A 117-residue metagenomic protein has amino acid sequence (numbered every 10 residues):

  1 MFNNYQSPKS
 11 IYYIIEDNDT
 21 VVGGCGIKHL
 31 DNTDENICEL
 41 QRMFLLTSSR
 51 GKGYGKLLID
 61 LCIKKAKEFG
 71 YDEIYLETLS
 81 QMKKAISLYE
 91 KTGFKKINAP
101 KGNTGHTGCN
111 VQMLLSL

Functional and structural regions predicted by a protein language model:
M1-T47, I59-L61, K65, P100-G102 (+1 more regions): Acetyl-CoA-dependent GNAT
D19, G23, G53-G55, G93: Conserved phosphate-binding and hydrolysis motifs of nucleotide-dependent enzymes
E35, G53, K84: Residues that form or flank phosphate/diphosphate-binding pockets in enzymes that use nucleotide phosphates
L45, Y54, Y71, F94: Short phosphate-binding/catalytic loops that engage adenosine nucleotides
L46-S48, K52, S80-Q81: Active-site acidic-Proline motif in GNAT/NAT acetyltransferases
G51, K64-E68, K95: Conserved amphipathic alpha-helical interaction elements at protein-protein interfaces in regulatory, energy-coupling
I59, A66-E77: Conserved GNAT acetyl-CoA-binding A-motif
D72-Y75, L79-L117: C-terminal "cap" of GNAT-fold acetyltransferases
